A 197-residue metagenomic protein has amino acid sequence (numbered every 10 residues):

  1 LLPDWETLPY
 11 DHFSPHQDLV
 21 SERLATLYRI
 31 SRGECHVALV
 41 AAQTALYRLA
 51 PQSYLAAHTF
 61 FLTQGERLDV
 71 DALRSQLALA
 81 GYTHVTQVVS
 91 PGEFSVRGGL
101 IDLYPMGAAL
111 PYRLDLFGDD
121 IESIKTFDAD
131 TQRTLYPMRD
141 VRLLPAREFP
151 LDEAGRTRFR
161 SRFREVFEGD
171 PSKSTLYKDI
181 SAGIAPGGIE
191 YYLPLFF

Functional and structural regions predicted by a protein language model:
L1-F197: ASCE RecA-like P-loop NTPase motor cores that couple ATP hydrolysis to mechanical translocation on nucleic acids
